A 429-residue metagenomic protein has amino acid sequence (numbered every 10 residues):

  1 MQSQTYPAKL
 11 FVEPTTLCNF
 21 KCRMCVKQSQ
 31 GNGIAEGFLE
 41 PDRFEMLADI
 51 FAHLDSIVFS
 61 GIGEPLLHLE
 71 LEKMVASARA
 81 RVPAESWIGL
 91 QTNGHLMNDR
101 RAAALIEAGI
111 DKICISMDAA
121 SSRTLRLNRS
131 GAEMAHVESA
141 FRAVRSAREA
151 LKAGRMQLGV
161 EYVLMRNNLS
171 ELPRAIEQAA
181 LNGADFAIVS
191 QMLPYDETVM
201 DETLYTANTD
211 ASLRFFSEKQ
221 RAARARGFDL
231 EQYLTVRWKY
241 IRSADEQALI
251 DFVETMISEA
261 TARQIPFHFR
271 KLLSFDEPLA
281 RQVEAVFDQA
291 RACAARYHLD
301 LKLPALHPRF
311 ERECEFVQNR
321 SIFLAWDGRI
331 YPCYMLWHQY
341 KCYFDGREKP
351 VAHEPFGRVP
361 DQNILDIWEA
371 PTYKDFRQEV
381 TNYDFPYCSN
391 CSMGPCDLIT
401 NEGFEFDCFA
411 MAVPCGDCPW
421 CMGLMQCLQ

Functional and structural regions predicted by a protein language model:
M1-I113, R123, L127-S139, P194-T198 (+2 more regions): Conserved alpha-helical substructure of the radical SAM core
L10, I57, I88-L90, I113-I115 (+3 more regions): Hydrophobic faces of well-ordered beta-strands that scaffold small-molecule active sites in alpha/beta enzyme cores
N19-K27, F385-I399, G416-G423: Local cysteine-cluster metal-coordination motifs and their immediate loop/turn environment, predominantly Fe-S cluster
R101, N167-A180: Catalytic cores of alpha/beta
F141-E171, S190-P194, F228-V236, S274-E277: Conserved strand-turn element in the central/C-terminal portion of the radical SAM core barrel that lines
A147-A153, D210-R309, M335-G394, L398: C-terminal accessory region of radical SAM enzymes
E315-N319: Short, small/polar residue-rich loop motifs at catalytic or cofactor-binding pockets
R329-I330: Hydrophobic "anchor" residues
